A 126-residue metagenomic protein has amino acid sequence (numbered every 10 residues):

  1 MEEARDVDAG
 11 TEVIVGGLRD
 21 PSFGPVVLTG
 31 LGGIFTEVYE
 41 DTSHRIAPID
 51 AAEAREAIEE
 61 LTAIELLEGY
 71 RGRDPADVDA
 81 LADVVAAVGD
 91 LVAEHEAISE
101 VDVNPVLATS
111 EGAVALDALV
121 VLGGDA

Functional and structural regions predicted by a protein language model:
M1-A126: ATP-dependent carboxylate/acyl-activation modules
